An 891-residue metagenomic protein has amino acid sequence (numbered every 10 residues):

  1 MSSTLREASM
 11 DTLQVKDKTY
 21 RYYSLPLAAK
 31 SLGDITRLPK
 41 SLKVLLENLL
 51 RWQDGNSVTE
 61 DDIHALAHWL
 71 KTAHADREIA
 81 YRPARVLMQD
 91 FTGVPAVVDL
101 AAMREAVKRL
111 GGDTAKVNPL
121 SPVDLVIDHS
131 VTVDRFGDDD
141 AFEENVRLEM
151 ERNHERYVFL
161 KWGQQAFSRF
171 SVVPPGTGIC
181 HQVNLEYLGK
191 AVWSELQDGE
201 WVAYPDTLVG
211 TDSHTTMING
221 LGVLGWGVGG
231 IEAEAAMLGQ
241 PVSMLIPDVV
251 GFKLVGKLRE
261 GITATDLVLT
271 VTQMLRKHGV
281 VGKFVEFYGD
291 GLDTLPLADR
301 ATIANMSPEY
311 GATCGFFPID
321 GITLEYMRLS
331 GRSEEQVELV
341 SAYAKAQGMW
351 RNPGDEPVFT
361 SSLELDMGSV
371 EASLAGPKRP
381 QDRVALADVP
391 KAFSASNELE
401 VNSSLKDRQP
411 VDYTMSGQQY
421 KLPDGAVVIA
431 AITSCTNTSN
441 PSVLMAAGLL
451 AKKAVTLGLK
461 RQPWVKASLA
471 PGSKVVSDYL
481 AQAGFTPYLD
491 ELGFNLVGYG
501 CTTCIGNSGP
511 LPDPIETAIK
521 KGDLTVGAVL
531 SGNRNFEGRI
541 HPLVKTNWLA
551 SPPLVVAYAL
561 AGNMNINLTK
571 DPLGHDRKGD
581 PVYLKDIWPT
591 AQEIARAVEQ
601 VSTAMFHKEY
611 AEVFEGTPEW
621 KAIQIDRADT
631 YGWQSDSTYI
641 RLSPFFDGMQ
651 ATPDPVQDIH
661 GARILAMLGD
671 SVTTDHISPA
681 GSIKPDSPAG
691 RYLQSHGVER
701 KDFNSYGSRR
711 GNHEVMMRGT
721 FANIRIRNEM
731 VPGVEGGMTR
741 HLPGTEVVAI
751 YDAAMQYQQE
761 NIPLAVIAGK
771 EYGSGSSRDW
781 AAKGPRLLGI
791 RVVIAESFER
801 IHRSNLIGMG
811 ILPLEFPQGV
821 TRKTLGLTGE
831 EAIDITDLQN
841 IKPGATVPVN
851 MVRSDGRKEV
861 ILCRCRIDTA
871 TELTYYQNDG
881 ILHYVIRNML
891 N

Functional and structural regions predicted by a protein language model:
M1-N891: Fe-S-dependent hydro-lyases/dehydratases of central metabolism
